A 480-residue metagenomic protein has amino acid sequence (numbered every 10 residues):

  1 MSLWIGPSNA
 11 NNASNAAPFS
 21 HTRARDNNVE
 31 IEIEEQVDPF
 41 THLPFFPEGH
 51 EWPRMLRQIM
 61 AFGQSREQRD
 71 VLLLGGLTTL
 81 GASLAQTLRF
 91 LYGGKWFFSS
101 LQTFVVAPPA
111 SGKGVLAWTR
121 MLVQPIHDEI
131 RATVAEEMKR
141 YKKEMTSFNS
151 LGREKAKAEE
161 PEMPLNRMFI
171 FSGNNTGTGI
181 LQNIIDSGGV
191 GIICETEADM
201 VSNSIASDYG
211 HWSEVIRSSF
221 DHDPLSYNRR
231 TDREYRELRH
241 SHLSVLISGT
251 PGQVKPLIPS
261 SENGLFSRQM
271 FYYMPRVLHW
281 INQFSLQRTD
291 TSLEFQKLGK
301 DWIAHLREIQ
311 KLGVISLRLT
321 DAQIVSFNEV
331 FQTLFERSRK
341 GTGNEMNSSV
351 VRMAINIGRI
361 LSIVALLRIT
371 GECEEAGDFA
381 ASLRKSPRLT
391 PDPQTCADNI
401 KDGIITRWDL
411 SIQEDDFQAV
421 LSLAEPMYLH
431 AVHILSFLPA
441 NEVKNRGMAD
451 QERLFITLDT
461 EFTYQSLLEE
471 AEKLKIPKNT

Functional and structural regions predicted by a protein language model:
S2-T480: Phosphate-handling catalytic cores of nucleic-acid transaction enzymes
